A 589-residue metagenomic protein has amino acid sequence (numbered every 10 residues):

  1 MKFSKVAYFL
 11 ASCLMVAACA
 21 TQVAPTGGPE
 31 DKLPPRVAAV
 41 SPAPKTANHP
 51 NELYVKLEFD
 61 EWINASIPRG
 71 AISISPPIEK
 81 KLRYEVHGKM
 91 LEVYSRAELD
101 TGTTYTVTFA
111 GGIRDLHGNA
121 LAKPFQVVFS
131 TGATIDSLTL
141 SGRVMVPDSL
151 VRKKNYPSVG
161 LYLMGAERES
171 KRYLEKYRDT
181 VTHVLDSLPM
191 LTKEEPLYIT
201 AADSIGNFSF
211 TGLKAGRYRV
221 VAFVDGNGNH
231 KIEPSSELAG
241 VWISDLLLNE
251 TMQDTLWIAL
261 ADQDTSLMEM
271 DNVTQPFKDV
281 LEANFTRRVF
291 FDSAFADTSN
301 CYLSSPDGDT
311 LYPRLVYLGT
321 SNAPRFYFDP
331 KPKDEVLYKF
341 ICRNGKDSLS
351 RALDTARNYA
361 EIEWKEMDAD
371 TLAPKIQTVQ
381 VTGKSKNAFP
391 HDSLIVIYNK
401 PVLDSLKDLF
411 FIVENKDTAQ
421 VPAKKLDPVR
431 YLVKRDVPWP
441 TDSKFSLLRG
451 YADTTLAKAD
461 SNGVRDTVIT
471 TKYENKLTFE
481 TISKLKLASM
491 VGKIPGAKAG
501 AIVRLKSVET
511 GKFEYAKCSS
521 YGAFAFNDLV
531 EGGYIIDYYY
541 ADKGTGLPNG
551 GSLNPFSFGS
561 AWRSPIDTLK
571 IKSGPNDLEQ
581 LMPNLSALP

Functional and structural regions predicted by a protein language model:
M1-C19: Sec-dependent bacterial lipoprotein signal peptides
F3, C19-I205, S209-G212, R217-R219 (+7 more regions): Acidic, low-complexity Ser/Thr/Gly/Pro-rich repeat segments typical of extracellular/periplasmic and surface-exposed
T103, G206, G216-N227, G532-K543: A short, solvent-exposed beta-strand micro-motif common in secreted/extracellular proteins
D225-S235, G463, A541-G551: Acidic, glycine-anchored loop motifs typical of Ca2+
W242-E250, S560-I566: Short, composition-biased linear "edge" segments at structural boundaries
I258-L260: Long, low-complexity intrinsically disordered regulatory regions
G496, R504-K506, A525-A541, T545-P548 (+3 more regions): Short beta-strand and adjacent turn/loop elements
N576-P589: Gram-negative outer-membrane assembly/targeting C-terminal domains
